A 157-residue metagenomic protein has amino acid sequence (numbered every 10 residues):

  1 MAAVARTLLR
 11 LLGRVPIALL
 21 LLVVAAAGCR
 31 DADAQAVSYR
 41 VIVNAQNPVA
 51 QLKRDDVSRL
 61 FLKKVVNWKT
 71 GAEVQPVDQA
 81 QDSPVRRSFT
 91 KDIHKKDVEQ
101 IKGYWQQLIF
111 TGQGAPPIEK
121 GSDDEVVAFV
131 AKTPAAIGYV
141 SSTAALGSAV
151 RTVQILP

Functional and structural regions predicted by a protein language model:
M1-V4, A26-G28: Intrinsically disordered low-complexity regions specifically enriched for long asparagine
A2-L19: Bacterial N-terminal signal peptides that target proteins for export
A5, L21, S142-A145: Residue-level detector of alpha-helix boundary/anchor positions
A18-D31: C-terminal segment of classical bacterial N-terminal signal peptides
A32-P157: Exported/periplasmic ABC-transporter solute-binding proteins
